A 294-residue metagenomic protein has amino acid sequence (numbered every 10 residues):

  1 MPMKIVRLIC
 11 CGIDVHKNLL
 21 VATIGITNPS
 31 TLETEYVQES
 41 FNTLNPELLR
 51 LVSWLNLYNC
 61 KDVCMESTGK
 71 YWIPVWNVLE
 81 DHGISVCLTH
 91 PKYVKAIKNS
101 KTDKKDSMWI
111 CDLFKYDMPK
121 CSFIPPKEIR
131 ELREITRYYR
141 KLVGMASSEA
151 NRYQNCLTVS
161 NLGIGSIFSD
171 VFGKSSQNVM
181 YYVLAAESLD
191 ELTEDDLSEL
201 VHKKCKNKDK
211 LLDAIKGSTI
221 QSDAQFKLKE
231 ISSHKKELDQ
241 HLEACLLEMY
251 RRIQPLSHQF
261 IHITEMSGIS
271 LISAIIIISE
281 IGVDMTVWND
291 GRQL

Functional and structural regions predicted by a protein language model:
M1-L294: A detector of single, family-specific signature residues that are central to catalytic or substrate-handling motifs
